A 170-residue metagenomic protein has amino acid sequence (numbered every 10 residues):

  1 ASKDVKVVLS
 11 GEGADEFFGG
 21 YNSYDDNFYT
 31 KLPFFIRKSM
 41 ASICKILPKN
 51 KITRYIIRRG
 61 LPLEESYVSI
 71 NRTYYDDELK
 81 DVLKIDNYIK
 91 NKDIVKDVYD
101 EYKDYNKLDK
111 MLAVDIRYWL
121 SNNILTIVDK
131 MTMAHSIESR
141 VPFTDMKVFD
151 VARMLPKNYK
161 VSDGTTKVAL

Functional and structural regions predicted by a protein language model:
A1-D93, K130-L170: ATP-dependent adenylate-handling active sites, centered on carboxylate activation for C-N bond formation
K90-Y102: An N-terminal domain-start capping segment
Y102-D115: Structural motif
L120: Globin-like tetrapyrrole-binding proteins
